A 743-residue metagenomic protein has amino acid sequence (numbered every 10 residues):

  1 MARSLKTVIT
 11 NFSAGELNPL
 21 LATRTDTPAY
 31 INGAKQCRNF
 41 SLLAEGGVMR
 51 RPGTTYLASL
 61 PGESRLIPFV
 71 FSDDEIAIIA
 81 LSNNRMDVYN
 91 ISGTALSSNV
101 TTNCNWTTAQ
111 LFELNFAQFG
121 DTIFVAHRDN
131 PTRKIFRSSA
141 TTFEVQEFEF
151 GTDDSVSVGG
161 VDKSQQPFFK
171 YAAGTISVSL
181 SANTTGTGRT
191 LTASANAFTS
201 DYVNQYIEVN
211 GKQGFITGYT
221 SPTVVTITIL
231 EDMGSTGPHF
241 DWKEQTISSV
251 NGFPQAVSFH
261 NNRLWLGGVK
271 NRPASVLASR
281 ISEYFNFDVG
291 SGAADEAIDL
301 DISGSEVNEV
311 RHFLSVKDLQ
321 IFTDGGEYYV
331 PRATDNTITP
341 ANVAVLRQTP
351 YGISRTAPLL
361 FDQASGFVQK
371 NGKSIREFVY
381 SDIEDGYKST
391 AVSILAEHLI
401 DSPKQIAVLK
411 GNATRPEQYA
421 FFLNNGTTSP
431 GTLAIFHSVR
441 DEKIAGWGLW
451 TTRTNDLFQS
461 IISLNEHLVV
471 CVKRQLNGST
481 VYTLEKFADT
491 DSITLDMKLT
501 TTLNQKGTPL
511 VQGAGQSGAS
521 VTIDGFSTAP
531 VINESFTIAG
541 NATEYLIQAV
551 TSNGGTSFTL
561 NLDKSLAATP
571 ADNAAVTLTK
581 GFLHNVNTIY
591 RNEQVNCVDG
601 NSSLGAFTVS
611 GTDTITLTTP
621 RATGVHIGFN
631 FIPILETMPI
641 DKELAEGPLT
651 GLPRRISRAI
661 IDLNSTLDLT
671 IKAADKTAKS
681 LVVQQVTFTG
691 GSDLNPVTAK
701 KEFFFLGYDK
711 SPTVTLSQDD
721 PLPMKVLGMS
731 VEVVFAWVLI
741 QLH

Functional and structural regions predicted by a protein language model:
M1-L96, K134-G186, H239-L314, D318 (+3 more regions): N-terminal beta-propeller domains
A2-I91, N308, K373, E377-G513 (+2 more regions): Beta-sheet repeat architectures centered on beta-propellers
G62-D73, Q110-F119, I247-N261, S305-V316 (+3 more regions): Structural signature of eukaryotic scaffold interfaces centered on beta-propeller domains
I76-L81, I123-A126, L264-G267, R311-T323 (+3 more regions): Short beta-strand elements that form the blades of beta-propeller/WD-repeat-like and other beta-sheet-rich scaffold
D87-K170, Q213, I229, F422-L423 (+4 more regions): Beta-strand-rich solenoidal segments
A95-V100, V145-D241, S389-L399, N477-Q594 (+1 more regions): Autoprocessing Asn-cyclization modules and mimics
D335-G372: Catalytic or ion-translocation cores adjacent to nucleophile or general acid/base/metal-coordination motifs in diverse
